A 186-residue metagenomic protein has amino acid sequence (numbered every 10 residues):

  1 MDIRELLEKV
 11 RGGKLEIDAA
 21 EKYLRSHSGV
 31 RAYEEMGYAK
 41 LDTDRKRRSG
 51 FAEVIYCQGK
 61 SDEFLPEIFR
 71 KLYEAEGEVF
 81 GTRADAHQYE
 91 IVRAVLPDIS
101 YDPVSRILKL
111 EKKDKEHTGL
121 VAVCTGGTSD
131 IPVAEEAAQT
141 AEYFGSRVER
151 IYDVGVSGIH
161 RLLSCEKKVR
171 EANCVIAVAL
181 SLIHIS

Functional and structural regions predicted by a protein language model:
M1-D85, Y89-E90, V95, I99: Long amphipathic alpha-helical segments
V54-I55, L120-G126, V175-A177: Short glycine-rich or small-residue beta-strand-to-loop segments that form or flank ligand, phosphate, metal/Fe-S
G59, A84-A86, R106, T128 (+2 more regions): Short, ordered loop/turn segments at secondary-structure junctions
R70-E74, V95-P97, A138-E142, C165-K168: Short, solvent-exposed amphipathic alpha-helical segments in soluble enzyme and RNA/protein-processing domains
K71-E74, A86-Q88, L108-K115, S129-D130 (+1 more regions): N-terminal loops that bind phosphate or other acidic moieties and the adjacent beta-alpha structural core
T118-H160: Glycine-rich phosphate/diphosphate-binding loop of Rossmann-like nucleotide-binding domains
V156-A177: N-terminal small/polar loop signature for handling phosphorylated ligands or for N-terminal nucleophile
I183-I185: Conserved small/polar residues in nucleotide/adenosyl-binding loops
